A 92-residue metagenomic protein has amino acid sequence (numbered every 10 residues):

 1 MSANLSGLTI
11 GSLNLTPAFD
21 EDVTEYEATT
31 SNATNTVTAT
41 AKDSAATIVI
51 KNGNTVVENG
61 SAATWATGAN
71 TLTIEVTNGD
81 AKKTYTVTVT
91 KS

Functional and structural regions predicted by a protein language model:
M1-S92: Beta-rich interaction/scaffold domains
